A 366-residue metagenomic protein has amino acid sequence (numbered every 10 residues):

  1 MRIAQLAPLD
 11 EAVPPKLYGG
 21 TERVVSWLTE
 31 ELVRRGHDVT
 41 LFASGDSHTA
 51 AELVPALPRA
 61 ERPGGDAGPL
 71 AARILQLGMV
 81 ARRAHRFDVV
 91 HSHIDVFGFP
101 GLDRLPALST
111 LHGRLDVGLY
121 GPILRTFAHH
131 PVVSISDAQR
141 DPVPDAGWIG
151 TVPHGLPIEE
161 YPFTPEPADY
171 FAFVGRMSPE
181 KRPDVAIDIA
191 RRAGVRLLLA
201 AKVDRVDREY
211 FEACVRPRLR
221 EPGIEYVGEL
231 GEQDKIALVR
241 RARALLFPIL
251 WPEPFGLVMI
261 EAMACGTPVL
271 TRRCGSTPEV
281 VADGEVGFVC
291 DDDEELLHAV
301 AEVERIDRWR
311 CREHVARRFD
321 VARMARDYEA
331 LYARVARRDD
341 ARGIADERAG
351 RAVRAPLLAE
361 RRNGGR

Functional and structural regions predicted by a protein language model:
M1-R366: Catalytic cores of nucleotide-sugar-dependent glycosyltransferases that transfer UDP/GDP/TDP-activated
